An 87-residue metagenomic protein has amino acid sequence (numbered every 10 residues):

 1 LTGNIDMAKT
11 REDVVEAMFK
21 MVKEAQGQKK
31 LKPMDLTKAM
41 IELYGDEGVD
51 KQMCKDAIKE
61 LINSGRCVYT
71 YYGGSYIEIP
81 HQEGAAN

Functional and structural regions predicted by a protein language model:
T2-G27, A86: Short alpha-helical segments that sit at the start of domains
D13-A17, D35, M53: Alpha-helix N-cap/N′ positions at the starts of helices
M21, A39, A57-E60: Alpha-helical recognition domains of nuclear gene-regulatory proteins
G27-E42: Short acidic, hydrophobic short linear motifs in intrinsically disordered regions
G45: Beta-strand/loop-dominated core regions that host nucleotide or nucleotide-derived cofactor-binding catalytic loops
G48-E60: Short amphipathic alpha-helical interaction segments
I62-Y72: A short, conserved structural fragment
Y71-N87: Short, cationic-aromatic polyanion-contact patches
